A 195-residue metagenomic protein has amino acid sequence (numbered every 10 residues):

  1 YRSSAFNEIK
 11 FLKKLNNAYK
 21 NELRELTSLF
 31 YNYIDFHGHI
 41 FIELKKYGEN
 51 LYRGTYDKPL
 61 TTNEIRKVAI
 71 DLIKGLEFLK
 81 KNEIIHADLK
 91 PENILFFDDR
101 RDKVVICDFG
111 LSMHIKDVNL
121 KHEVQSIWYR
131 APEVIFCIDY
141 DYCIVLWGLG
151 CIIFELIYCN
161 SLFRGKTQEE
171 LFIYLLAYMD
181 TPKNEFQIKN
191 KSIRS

Functional and structural regions predicted by a protein language model:
L26-I40: Short beta-strand micro-motifs within the conserved protein kinase catalytic domain, predominantly in the N-lobe
F36-K45, Y52-R53: A conserved loop-to-beta-strand element in the N-lobe of protein kinase catalytic cores that borders the ATP-binding
V68-A69: Activation segment signature within eukaryotic-like protein kinase domains
K80-F97: Catalytic-loop of the protein kinase fold
L120-V134: Conserved activation segment of eukaryotic-like protein kinases, specifically the C-terminal portion of the activation
E133-I144: Conserved end of the kinase activation segment
T181-S195: C-terminal lobe substrate-recognition/regulatory segment of protein kinase catalytic domains
